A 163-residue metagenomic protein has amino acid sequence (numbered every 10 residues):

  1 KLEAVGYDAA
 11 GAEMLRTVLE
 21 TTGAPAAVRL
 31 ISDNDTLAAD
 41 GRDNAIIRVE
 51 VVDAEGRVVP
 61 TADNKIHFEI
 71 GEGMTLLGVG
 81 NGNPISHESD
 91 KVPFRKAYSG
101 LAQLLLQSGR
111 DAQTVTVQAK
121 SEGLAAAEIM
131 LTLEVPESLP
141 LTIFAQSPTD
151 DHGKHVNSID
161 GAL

Functional and structural regions predicted by a protein language model:
K1-L15, S32-D33, V51-E55: Long hydrophobic segments that form regular secondary structure
V5-G6, R42-P60, I66, T116-A119: Beta-strand-rich structural segments
Y7-A9, A54, I70-L76, E122-L124: Change "in extracellular beta-sheet-rich domains … of secreted and cell-surface proteins" to "in beta-sheet-rich domains
G11-G23, A125-V135: Edge beta-strands of extracellular beta-sandwich domains
L19-G41, P136-H155: Low-complexity, Pro/Ser/Thr- and charge-rich linker/hinge segments at domain boundaries
P25-L30, H67-S86, E137-T142: Short aromatic-acidic-glycine turn motif
S89-R110: Short, hydrophobic beta-strand segments
R110-T116: Short glycine/proline/serine/threonine-rich loop/turn segments at secondary-structure transition edges
